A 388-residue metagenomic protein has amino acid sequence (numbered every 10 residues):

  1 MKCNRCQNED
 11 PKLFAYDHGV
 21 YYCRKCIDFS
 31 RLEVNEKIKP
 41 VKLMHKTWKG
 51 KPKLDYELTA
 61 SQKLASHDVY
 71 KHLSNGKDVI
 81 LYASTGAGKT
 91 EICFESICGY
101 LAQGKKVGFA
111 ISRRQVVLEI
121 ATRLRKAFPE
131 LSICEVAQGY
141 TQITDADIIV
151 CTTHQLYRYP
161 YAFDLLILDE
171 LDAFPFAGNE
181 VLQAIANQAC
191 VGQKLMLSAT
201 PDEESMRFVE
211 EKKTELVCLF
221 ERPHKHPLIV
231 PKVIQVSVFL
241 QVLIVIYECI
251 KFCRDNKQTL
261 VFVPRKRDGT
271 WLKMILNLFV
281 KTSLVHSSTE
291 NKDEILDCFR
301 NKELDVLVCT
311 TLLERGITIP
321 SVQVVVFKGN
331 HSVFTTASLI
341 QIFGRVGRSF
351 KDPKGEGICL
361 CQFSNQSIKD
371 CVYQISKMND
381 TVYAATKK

Functional and structural regions predicted by a protein language model:
M1-H45: Interdomain "pre-motor" coupling segment immediately N-terminal to P-loop NTPase/helicase cores
L54-K77: N-terminal pre-P-loop "Q-motif" helix
Y82-T90, Y100-L101, K105-I120, I250-L276: Conserved strand-helix element at the start of the C-terminal RecA-like helicase core
L118, L131-I143, S283-T310: Conserved helicase ATPase core of P-loop NTP-dependent helicases/translocases
Y161-L165, E170-Q235, Q241-E248: Post-DEXD/H (motif II) to motif III coupling segment of the RecA-like Helicase ATP-binding lobe
F163-D169, V306, I317-N330, I340 (+1 more regions): A short beta-strand element within the Helicase C-terminal
F176-N187, V191, S332-G355: Conserved SF2 helicase motif VI
V191-E204, R345-Q374: Conserved segment of the helicase C-terminal RecA-like domain
